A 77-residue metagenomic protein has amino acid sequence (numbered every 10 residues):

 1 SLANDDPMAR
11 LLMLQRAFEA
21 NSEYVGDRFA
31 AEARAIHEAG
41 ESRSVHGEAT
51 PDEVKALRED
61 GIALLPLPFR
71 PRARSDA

Functional and structural regions predicted by a protein language model:
S1-A77: A charge-rich, low-complexity, intrinsically flexible signal that marks solvent-exposed coils, linkers, repeats
